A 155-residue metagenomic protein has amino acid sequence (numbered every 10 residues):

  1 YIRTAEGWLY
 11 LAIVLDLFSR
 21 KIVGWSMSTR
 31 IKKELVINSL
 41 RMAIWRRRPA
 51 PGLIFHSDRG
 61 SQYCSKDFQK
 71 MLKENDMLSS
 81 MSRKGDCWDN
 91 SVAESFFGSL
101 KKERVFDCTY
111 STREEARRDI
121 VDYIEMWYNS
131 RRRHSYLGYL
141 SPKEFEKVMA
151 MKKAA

Functional and structural regions predicted by a protein language model:
Y1-A155: Charged DNA-binding/catalytic regions of mobile-element recombinases
